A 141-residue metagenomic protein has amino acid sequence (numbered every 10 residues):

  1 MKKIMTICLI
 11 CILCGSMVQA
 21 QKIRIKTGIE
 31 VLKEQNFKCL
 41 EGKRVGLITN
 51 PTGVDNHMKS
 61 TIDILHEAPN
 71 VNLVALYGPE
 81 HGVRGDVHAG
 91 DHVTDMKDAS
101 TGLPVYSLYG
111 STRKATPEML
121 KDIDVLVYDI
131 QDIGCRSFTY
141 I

Functional and structural regions predicted by a protein language model:
M1-K22: Bacterial Sec-dependent N-terminal signal peptides
I23, H81-V83, H92-T94: A cross-family phosphate/adenosyl-ligand binding-site feature
R24-V71: N-terminal phosphate-binding or glycine-rich loops at protein starts, especially the Walker A/P-loop of NTPases
V45, V74, D124-V125: Conserved acidic residues
N72-H81: Short internal beta-strands
G78, Y128-D129: Redox-cofactor binding/interface segments in oxidoreductases and associated redox assembly factors
A89, V93-I123, C135: Glycine-rich oxoanion-binding loops at beta->alpha junctions
D132-I141: Glycine/threonine-rich flexible loop motifs
